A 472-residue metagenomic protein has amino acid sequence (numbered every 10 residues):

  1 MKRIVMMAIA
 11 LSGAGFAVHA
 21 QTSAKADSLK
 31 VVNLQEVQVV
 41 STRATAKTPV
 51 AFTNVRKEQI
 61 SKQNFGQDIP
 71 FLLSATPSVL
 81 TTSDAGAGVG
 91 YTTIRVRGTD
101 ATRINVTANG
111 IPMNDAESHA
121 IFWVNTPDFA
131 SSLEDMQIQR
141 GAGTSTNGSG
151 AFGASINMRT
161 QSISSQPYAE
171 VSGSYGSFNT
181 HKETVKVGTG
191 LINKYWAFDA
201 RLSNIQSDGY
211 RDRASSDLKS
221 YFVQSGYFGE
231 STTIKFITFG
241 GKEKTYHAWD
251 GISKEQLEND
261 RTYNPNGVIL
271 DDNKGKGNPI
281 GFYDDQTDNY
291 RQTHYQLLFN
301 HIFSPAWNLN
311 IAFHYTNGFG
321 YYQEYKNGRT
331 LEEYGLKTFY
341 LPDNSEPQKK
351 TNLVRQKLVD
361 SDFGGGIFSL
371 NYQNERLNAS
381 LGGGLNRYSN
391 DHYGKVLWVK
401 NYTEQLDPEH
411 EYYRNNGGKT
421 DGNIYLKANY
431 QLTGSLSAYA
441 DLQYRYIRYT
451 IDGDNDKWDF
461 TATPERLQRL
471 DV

Functional and structural regions predicted by a protein language model:
T22-K62, A101: Short, acidic, small-residue-rich periplasmic hinge/interaction motif at the N-terminus of Gram-negative outer-membrane
A44, A101, M113, Q161 (+9 more regions): Structural signature of outer-membrane beta-barrel domains
P70-P112, E134: Extracytoplasmic beta-strand/coil segments of soluble accessory domains associated with Gram-negative outer-membrane
L73, M136-I138, I156-M158, I311: Non-catalytic regulatory/gating segments with a bias toward low-complexity or hydrophobic composition
R95, P112-R140, R159: Short acidic/polar hinge/loop motifs at secondary-structure boundaries that mediate gating or recognition
Y175-Q206, R211-A248, L297-S304, L426 (+1 more regions): Transmembrane beta-barrel wall of Gram-negative outer-membrane proteins
G226, T233-Q296, E324-L353: Acidic/polar loop-and-plug regions of large Gram-negative outer-membrane beta-barrel proteins
Y290-D459, P464, R469-D471: Face-selective signature of the C-terminal outer-membrane beta-barrel domain
